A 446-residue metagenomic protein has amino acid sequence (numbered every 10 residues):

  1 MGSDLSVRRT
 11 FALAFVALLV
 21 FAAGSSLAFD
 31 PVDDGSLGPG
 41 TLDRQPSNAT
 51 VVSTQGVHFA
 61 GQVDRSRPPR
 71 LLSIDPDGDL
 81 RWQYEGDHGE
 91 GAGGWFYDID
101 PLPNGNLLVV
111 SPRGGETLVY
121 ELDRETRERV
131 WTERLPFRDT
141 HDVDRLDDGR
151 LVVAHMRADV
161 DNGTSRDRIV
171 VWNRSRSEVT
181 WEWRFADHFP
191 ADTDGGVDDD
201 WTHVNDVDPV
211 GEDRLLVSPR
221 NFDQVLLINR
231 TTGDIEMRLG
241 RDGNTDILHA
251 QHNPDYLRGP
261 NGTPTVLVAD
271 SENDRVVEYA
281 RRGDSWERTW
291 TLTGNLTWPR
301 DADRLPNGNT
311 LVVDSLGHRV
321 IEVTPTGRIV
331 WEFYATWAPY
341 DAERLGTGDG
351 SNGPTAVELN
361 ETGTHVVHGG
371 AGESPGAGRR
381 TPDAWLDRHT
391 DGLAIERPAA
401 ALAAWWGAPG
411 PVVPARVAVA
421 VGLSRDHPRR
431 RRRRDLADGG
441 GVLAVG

Functional and structural regions predicted by a protein language model:
M1-E361, G378, D383-G446: Hydrophobic alpha-helical segments
T347, H365-G376: Long, charge-rich C-terminal accessory regions
